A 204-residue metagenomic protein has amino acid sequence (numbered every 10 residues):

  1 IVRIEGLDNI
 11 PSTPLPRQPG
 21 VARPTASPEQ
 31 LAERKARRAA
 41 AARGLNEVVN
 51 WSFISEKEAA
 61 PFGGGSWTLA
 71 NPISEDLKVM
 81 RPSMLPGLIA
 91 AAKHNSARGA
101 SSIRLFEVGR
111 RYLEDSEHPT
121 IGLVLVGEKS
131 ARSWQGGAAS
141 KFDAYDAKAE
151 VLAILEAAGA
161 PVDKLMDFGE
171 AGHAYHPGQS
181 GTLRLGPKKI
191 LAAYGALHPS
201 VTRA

Functional and structural regions predicted by a protein language model:
I1-A204: Extended beta-strand-rich architecture
